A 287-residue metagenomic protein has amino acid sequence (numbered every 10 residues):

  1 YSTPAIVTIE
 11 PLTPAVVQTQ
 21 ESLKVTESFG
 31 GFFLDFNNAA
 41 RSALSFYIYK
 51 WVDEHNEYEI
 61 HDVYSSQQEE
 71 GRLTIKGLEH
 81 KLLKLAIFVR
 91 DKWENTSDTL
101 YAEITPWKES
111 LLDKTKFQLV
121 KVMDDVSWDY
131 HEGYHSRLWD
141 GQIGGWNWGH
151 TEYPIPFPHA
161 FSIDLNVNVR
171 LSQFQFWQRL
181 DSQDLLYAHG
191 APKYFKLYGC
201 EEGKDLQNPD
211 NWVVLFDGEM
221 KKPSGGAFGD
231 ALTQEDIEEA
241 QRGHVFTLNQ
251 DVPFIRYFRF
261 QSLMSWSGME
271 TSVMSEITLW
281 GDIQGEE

Functional and structural regions predicted by a protein language model:
Y1-T3, I75-P106: Beta-strand-rich modules
A5-S42, S97-M123, W280-Q284: Pro/Thr/Ser/Gly-rich low-complexity, intrinsically disordered linker/stalk tracts
S28, A39, K76-H80, D251: Hydrophobic loop/turn residues within beta-sheet-rich immunoglobulin-like superfamily modules
L34-F36, I48-Y49, I75, L83-V89 (+3 more regions): An aromatic-rich alpha-helical recognition segment common to small helix-rich domains
D35-H61, S172, A188-Y194: Solvent-exposed loop/turn segments flanking beta-strands in beta-repeat/beta-sandwich domains
F46-H80, T99, D210-Q234: Recognizes extended acidic, P/S/T-rich segments that occur within or adjacent to Ig-like beta-sandwich modules
E103-N168, G229-D230, Q234-E238, G285-E287: Disordered, acidic Ser/Thr/Pro-rich linker "stalks" and the adjacent N-terminal cap of the next globular domain
Q142-V214, A240-E287: Aromatic, loop-rich ligand-recognition surfaces of beta-strand-rich domains
